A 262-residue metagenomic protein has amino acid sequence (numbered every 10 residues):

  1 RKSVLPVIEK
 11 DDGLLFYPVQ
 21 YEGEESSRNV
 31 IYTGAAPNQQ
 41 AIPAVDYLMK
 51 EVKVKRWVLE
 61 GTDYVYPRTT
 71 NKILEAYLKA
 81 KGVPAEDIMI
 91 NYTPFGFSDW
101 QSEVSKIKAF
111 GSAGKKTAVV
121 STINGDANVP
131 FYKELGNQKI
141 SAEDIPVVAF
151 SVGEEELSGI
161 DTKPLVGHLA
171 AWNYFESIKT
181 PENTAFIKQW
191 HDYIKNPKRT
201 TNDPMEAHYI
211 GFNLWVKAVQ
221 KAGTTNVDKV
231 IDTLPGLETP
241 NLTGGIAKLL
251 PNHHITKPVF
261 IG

Functional and structural regions predicted by a protein language model:
R1, F16-P18, R56-G61, G114-G125 (+4 more regions): Periplasmic-binding protein-like
R1-F16, G23-E25, L135-D144, K163 (+1 more regions): Extracytoplasmic "Venus flytrap"/periplasmic binding protein-like
R1-V4, A41, P67, N128-V129 (+1 more regions): Short, well-ordered alpha-helical microsegments
K2, I42, V129, E206-N213 (+1 more regions): A structural signal for well-ordered alpha-helical segments within the folded catalytic domains of diverse enzymes
L5-G13, D46-V54, E75-V83, K108-S112 (+4 more regions): Sec-exported extracytoplasmic/periplasmic mature domains
E22-E24, N29-Q138, S177-A185, A247: Extracellular/periplasmic Venus flytrap/periplasmic-binding protein
L135-Y209, V219-G223: Extracellular/periplasmic periplasmic-binding protein-like sensory domains
D192-M205, L214-G262: Segments of small-molecule ligand-sensing domains
